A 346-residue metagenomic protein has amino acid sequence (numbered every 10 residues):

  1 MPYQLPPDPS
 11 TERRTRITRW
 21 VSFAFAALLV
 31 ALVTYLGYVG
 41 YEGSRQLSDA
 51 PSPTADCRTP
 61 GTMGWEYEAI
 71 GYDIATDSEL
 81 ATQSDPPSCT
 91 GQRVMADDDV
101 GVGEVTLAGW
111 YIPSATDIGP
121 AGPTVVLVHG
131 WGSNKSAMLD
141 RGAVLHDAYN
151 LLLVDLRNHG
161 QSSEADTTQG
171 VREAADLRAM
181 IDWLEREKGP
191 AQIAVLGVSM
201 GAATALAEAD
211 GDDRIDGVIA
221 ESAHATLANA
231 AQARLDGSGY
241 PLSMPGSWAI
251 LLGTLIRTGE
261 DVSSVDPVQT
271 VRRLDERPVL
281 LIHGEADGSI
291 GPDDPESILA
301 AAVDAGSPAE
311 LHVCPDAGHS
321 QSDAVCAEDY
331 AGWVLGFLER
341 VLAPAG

Functional and structural regions predicted by a protein language model:
T18-V21, F25-D99: An N-terminal hydrophobic leader/cap segment in hydrolases
W131-L145, L156: The serine-hydrolase catalytic nucleophile loop
L145-S163: Conserved alpha/beta-hydrolase
T167-K188: Alpha/beta-hydrolase active-site loop
A207-E260: Hydrolase active-site cap/lid region
L274-D275, L281-H283, D287: Short beta-strand/loop motif that positions the catalytic acidic residue of the alpha/beta-hydrolase fold
G288-D294: Conserved alpha/beta-hydrolase "acid-adjacent" motif
A317-E328: Catalytic histidine-centered segment of alpha/beta-hydrolase-like enzymes
